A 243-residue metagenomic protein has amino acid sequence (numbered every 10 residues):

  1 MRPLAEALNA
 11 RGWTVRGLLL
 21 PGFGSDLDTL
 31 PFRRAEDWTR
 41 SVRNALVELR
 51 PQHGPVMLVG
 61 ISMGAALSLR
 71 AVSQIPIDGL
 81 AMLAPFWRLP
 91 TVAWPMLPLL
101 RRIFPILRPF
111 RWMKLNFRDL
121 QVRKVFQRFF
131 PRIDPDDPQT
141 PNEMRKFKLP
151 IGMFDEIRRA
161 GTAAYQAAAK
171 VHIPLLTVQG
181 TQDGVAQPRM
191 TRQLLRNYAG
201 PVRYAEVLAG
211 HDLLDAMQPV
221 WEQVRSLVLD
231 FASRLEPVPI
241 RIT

Functional and structural regions predicted by a protein language model:
M1-D26: Short, surface-exposed "cap/lid" segments of acyl-processing enzymes
R16-G17, R192-L213: Catalytic histidine neighborhood in serine/cysteine hydrolases with alpha/beta-hydrolase-type architecture
D26-M57: Catalytic nucleophile-loop/oxyanion-hole region of alpha/beta-hydrolase and closely related hydrolase-like folds
M63-F147: Alpha/beta-hydrolase-fold enzymes
L149-A168: Active-site nucleophile elbow and catalytic-triad environment of alpha/beta-hydrolase enzymes
V171, T177-Q179, D183: Short beta-strand/loop motif that positions the catalytic acidic residue of the alpha/beta-hydrolase fold
G184-M190: Conserved alpha/beta-hydrolase "acid-adjacent" motif
A209-Q223: Catalytic histidine-centered segment of alpha/beta-hydrolase-like enzymes
